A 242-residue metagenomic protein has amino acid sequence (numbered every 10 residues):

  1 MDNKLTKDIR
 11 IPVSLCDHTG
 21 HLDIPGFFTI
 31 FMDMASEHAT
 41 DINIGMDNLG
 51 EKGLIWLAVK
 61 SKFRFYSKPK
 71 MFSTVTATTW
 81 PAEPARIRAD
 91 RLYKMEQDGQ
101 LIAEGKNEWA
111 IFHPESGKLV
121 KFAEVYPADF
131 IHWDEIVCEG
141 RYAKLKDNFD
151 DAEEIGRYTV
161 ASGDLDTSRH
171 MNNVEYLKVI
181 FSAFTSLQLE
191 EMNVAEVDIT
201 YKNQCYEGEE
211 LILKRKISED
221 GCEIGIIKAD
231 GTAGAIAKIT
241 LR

Functional and structural regions predicted by a protein language model:
M1-A58, E104-E108, H113-N193: Hot-dog-fold acyl-thioester-processing enzymes
D2-K7, K62-Y66, K70-K146, Y201 (+2 more regions): HotDog/MaoC-like acyl-thioester-processing domains
V13-L15, S67, S162, D198-N203: Short, well-ordered turn and helix-capping elements at secondary-structure junctions
V59, A89, A195: Exposed loop/turn and edge beta-strand positions of beta-sandwich/beta-sheet ligand-binding modules
D150-G156, A183-E190, I212-C222, K238-R242: Solvent-exposed, well-ordered amphipathic alpha-helical segments that flank/support binding or catalytic loops
L187, E191-R215: A conserved acidic, glycine/proline-rich C-terminal tail/linker
